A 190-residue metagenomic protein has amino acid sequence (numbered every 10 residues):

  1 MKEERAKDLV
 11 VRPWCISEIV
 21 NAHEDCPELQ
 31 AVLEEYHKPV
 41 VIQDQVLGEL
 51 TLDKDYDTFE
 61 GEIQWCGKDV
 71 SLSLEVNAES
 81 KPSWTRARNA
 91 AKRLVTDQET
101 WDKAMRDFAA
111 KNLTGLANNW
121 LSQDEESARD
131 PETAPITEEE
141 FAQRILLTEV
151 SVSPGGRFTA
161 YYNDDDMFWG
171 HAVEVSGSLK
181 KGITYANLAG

Functional and structural regions predicted by a protein language model:
M1-E3, Q98, G177: Generic low-polarity alpha-helical segments
K2-E35: OB-fold/S1-family single-stranded nucleic acid-binding modules
E3, G67, A78, D164-D166 (+1 more regions): Beta-strand elements of well-folded, non-transmembrane domains
A6, V10-W14, T58-E60, D69-S71 (+2 more regions): Broad gene-expression machinery/nucleic-acid interaction feature
Y36-A104: Contiguous hydrophobic, core-forming segments of folded domains
Q43-L47, D130-A134, I145-E149: N-terminal start-of-chain detector that recognizes signal peptides and the immediate post-cleavage beginning
K81-I136, F141: Long, charge-rich alpha-helical interaction segments
E138-G190: C-terminal structured interaction module
